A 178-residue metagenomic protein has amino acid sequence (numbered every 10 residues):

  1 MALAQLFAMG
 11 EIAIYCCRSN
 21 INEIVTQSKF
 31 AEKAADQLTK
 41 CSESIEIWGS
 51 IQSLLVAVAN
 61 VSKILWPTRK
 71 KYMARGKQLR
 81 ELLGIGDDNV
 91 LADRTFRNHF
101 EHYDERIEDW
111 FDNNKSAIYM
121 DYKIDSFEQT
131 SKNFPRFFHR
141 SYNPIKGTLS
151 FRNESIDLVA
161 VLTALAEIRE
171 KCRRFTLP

Functional and structural regions predicted by a protein language model:
M1-N89, I118-P178: Amphipathic alpha-helical interface segments
K70-M73, R106-D112: Substrate-binding/catalytic groove segments of enzymes that remodel or degrade extracellular structural polymers
D88-D109: Histidine-centered, metal-coordinating catalytic motifs and their short helical/loop contexts
